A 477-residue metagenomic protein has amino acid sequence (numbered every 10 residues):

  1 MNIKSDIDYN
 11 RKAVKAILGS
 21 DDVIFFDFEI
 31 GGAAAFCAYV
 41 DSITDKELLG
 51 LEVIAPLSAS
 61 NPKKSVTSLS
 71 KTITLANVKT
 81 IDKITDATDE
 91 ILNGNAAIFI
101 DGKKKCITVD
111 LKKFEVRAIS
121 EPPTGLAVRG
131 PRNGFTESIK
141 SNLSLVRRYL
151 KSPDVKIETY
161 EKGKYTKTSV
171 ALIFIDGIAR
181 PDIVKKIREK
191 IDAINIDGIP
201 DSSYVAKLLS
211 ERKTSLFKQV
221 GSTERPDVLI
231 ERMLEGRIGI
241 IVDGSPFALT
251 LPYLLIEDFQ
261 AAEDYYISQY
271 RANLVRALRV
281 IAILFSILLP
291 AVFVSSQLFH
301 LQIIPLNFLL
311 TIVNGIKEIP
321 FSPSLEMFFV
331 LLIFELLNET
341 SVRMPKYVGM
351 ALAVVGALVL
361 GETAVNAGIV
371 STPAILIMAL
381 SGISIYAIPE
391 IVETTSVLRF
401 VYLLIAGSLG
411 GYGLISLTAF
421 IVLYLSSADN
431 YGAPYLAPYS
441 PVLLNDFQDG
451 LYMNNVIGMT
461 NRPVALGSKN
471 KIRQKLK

Functional and structural regions predicted by a protein language model:
M1-L288, V292, L306, S426-K477: Membrane-embedded alpha-helical signal segments
V292, P305-F308, V313, K317-K477: Generic detector of multi-pass transmembrane helix bundles and their immediately adjacent loops in polytopic membrane
